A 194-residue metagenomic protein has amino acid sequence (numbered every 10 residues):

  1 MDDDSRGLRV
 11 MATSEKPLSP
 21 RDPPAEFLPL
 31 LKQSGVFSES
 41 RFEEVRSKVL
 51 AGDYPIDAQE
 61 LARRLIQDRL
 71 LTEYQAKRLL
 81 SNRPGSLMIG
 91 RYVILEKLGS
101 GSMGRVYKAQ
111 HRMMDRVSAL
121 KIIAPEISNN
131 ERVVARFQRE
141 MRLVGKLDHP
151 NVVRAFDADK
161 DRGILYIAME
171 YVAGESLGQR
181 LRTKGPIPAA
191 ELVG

Functional and structural regions predicted by a protein language model:
M1-L95: Short N-terminal regulatory/linker segments that flank and modulate the kinase catalytic core
P23, L31, I66, K77 (+1 more regions): Conserved ATP-binding/catalytic core of the eukaryotic-like protein kinase fold, especially serine/threonine kinases
